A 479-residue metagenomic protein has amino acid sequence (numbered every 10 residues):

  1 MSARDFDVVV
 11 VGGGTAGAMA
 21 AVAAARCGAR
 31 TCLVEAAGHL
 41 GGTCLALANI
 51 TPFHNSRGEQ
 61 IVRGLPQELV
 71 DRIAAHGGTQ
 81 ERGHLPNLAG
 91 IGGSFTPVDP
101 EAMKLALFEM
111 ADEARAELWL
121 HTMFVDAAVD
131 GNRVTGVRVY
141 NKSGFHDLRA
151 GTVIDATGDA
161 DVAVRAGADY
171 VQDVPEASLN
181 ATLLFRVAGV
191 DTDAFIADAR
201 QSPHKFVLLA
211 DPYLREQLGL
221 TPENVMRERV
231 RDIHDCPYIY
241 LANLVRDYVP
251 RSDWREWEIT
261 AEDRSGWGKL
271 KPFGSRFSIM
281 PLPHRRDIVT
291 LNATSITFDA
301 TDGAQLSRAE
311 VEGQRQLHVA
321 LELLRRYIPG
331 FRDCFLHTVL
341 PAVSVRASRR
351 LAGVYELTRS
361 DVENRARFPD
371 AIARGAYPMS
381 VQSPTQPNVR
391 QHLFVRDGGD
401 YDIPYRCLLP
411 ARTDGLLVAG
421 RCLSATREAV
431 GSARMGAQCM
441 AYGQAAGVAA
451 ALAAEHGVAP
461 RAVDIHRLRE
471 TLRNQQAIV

Functional and structural regions predicted by a protein language model:
S2-G14: Beta1/beta-strand and adjacent pyrophosphate-binding region of the FAD-binding site in flavoprotein oxidoreductases
V9-V11, A20, A25, N132: Membrane-embedded transmembrane-helix bundle of lipid-linked glycan/lipid transferases
G17: N-terminal Rossmann-fold NAD(P) dinucleotide-binding loop
A23, A29-R30, E35-D130, N180: Conserved N-terminal/central alpha/beta ligand/cofactor-binding core
T43, Y140-N141, F145-T152, A156-V479: Flavin (FAD/FMN)-binding glycine-rich loop and adjacent Rossmann-like elements that form
G131-V137: Short, hydrophobic/aromatic-rich segments at coil-to-beta transitions
